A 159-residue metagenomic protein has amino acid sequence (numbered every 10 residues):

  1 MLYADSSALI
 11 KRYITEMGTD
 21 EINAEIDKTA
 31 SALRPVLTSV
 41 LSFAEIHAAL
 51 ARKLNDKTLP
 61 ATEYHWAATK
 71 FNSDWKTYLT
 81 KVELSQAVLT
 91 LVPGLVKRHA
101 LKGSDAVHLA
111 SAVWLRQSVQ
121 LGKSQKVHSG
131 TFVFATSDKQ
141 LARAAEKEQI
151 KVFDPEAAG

Functional and structural regions predicted by a protein language model:
M1, W114-G159: Acidic, PIN/NYN-like endoribonuclease modules and their adjacent C-terminal/linker elements
M1-S42, K53-W66, I150-G159: Short, well-structured N-terminal submotif of metal-dependent ribonuclease cores
A4, L37-T38, E83, G103-A106 (+1 more regions): Short beta-strand scaffold positions
S7, V40, Q86, D138-K139: Alpha-helix N-cap/helix-start capping motif
L33-V36, Y78-T80, S129-V133: Short active-site oxyanion
F43, W75-H99, A106-L115: Acidic catalytic patch
E45-A48: Well-ordered alpha-helical segments within folded domains of soluble proteins
D56-Q86: Helix-adjacent hinge/juxtasegments
